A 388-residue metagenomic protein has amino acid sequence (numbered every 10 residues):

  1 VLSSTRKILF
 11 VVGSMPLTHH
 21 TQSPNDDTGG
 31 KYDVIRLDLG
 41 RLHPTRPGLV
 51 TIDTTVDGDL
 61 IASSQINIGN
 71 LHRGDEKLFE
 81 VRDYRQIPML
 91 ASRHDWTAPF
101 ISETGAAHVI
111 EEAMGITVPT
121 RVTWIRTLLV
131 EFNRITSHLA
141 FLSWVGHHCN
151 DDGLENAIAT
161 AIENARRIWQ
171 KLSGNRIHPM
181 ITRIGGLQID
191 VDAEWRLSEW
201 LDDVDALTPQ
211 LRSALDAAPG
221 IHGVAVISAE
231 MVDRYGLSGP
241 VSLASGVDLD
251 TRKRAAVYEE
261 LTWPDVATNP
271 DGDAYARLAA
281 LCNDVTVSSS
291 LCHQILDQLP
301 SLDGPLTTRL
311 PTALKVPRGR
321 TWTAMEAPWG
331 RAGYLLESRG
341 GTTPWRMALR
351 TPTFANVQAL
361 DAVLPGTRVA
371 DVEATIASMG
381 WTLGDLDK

Functional and structural regions predicted by a protein language model:
V1-K388: Active-site bordering "gate/hinge" segments that shape substrate access to catalytic or cofactor-binding pockets
